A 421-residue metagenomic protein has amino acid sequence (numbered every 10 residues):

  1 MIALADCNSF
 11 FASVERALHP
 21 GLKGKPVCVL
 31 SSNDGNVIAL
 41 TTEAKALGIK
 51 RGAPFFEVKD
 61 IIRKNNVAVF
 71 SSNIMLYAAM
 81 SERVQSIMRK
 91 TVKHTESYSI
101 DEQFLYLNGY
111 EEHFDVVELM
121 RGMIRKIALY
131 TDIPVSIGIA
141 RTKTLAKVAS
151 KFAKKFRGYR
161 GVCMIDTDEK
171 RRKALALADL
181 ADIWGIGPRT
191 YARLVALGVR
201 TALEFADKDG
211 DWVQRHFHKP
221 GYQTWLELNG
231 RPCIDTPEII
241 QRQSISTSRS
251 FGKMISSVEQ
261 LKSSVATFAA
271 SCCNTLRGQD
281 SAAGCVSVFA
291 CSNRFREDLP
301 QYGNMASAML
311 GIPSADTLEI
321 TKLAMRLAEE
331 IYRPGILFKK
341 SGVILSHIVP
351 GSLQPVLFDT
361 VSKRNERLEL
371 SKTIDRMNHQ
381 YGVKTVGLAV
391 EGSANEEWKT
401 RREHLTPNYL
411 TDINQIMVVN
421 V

Functional and structural regions predicted by a protein language model:
M1-L226, T236, N274, R364-V421: Gly/Gly-Pro- and Ser/Thr-rich, intrinsically disordered tail segments characteristic of DNA damage-repair and tolerance
F10, N33-N36, N293-R296, I348-G351: Short, charged/polar surface micro-motifs in flexible loops or helix N-caps
K25, V135, G284-V286, S341 (+1 more regions): Change "...and in nucleic-acid phosphodiester-cleaving endonucleases..." to "...and in nucleic-acid processing enzymes
Y98-E102, A140-K143, S281-C285, I336-K340: Short Gly/Ser/Thr- and Asp/Glu-enriched loop/turn motifs at secondary-structure junctions
Q103-G109, N304-G311, P350-D359: Short, hydrophobic beta-strand segments
L145, R296-E297, P350-S352, A394-E396: Flexible loop/turn segments at secondary-structure boundaries
D182, T190-L337, N420: DNA-contacting surface of Y-family translesion DNA polymerases
K322-Q380: C-terminal hydrophobic structural anchor segments that stabilize assembly/packing rather than catalytic chemistry
